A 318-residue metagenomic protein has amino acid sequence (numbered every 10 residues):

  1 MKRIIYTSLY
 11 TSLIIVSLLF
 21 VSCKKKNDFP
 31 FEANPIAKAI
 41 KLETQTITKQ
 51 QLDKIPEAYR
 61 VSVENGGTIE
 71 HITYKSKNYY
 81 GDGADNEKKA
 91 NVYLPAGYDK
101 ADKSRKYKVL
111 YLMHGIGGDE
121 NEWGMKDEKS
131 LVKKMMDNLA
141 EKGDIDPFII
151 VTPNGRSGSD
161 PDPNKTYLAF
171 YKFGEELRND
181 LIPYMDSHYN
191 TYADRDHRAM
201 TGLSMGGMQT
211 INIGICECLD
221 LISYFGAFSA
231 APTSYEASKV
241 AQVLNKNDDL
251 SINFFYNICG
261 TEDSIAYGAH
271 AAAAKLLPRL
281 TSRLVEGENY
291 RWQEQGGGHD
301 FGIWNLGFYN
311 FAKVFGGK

Functional and structural regions predicted by a protein language model:
M1-T11: Bacterial N-terminal signal peptides that target proteins for export
K2, K24-K26: Polybasic, lysine/arginine-rich low-complexity segments
L19-S22: C-terminal motif of bacterial Sec signal peptides marking the signal peptidase cleavage site
N27-K318: Non-catalytic cap/lid and distal C-terminal segments of serine-dependent acyl enzymes
